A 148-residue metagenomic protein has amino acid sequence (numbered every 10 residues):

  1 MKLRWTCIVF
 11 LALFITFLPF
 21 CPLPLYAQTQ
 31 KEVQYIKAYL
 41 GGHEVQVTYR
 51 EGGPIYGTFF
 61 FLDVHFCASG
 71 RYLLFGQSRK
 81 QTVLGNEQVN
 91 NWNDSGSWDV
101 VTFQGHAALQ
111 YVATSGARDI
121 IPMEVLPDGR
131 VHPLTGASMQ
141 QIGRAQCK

Functional and structural regions predicted by a protein language model:
M1-W5, W98: Positively charged n-region of N-terminal signal peptides that target proteins for export
L3, A12-L13, Y26: Low-complexity intrinsically disordered segments
I8-P22: Bacterial N-terminal signal peptides
L25-K148: Lipid interaction determinants
